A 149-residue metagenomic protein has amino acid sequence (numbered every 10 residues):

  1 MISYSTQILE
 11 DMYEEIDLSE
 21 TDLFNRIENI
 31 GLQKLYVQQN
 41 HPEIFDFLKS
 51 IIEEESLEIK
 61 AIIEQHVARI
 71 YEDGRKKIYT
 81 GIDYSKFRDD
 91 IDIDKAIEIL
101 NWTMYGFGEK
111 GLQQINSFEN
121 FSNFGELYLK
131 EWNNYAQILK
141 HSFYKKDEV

Functional and structural regions predicted by a protein language model:
M1-E14, E28, L32, Y71: An amphipathic alpha-helix adjacent to DNA-recognition modules
I2, T6, K60-Y71, I97 (+2 more regions): Amphipathic, non-transmembrane alpha-helical scaffold segments
I8, M12, Q38-H41, F45 (+4 more regions): A short secondary-structure junction motif
E14-N40, I93-L100, W132: Hydrophobic alpha-helical connector segments
L32, E53, E98-Y105, E109: Amphipathic alpha-helical core segments of compact helical bundles
L35-R75, K95, N123-G125: Short secondary-structure transition hinges
Y36, E72, K76-T80, Y84 (+2 more regions): C-terminal peripheral helix-coil segments that are non-catalytic and often amphipathic
F87-R88: Conserved hydrophobic residue
